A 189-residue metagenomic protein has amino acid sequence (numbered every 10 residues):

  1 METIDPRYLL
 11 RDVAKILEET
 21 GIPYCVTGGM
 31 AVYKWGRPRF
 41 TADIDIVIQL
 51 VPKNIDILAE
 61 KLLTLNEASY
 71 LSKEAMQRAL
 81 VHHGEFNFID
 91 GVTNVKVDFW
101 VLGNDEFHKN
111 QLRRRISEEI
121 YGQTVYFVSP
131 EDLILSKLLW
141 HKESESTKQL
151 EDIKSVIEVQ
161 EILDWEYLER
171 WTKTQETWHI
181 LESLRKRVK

Functional and structural regions predicted by a protein language model:
M1-K189: Compositionally biased terminal segments of proteins
